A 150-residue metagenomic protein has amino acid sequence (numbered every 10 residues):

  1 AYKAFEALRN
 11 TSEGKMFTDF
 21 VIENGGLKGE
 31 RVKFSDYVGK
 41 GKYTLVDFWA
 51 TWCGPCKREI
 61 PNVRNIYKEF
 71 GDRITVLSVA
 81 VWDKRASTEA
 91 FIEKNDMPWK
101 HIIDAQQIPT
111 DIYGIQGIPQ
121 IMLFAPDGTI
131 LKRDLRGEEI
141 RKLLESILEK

Functional and structural regions predicted by a protein language model:
A1-L27, V32-G41, A90-E93: N-proximal helix/coil linker or "cap" segments that precede and/or mark the start of modular domains
G41-T44, F48-W52, G117: Short pre-active-site segment immediately N-terminal to redox-active cysteine/selenocysteine motifs in thiol-based
L45-V46, V76, I121: Hydrophobic beta-strand anchors of alpha/beta hydrolase catalytic cores
F48-N65: Conserved redox-active cysteine motifs that mediate thiol-disulfide chemistry, especially di-cysteine Cys-X(1-2)-Cys
A50-G54, W82-R85, I108, G137: Solvent-exposed loop/turn segments at secondary-structure junctions within structured extracellular/periplasmic domains
N65-I118: Conserved segment of the thioredoxin-like fold in thiol-based oxidoreductases
E93-M97, D104-L148: Thiol/disulfide oxidoreductase modules built on the thioredoxin-like
